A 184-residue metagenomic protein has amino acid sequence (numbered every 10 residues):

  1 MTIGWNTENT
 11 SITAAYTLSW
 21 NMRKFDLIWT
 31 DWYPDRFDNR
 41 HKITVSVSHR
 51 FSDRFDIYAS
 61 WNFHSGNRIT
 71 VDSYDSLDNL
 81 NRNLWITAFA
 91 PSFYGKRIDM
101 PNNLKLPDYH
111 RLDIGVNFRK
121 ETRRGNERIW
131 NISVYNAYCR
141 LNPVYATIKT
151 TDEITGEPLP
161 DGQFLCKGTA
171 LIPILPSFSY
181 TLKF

Functional and structural regions predicted by a protein language model:
M1-V71: Gram-negative outer-membrane beta-barrel transporters
G4, W32-N39, L104-D108, K167-I172: Replace "Gram-negative outer membrane beta-barrel proteins" with "bacterial and organellar outer membrane beta-barrel
F25-D31, Y94-N102, L159-F164: Extracytoplasmic loops and strand-loop junctions of Gram-negative outer membrane beta-barrel proteins
R54, F63-I86, P107-R111, F118-F184: C-terminal beta-signal and adjacent terminal beta-strands/loops of Gram-negative outer-membrane beta-barrel proteins
A88-S92: Flavin (primarily FAD) cofactor-binding/catalytic cores of flavoenzymes
M100-N102, D108-D113: Internal catalytic-core helix/loop-beta-alpha segment that presents or stabilizes conserved functional determinants
